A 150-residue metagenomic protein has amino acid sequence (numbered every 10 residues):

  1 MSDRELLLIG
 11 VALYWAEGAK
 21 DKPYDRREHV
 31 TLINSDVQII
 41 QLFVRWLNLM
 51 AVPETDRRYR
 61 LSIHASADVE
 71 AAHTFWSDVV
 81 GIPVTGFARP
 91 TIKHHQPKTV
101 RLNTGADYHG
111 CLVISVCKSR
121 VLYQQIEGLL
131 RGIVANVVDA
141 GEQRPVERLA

Functional and structural regions predicted by a protein language model:
M1-A150: Domain-length accessory/inserted modules outside core catalytic folds
